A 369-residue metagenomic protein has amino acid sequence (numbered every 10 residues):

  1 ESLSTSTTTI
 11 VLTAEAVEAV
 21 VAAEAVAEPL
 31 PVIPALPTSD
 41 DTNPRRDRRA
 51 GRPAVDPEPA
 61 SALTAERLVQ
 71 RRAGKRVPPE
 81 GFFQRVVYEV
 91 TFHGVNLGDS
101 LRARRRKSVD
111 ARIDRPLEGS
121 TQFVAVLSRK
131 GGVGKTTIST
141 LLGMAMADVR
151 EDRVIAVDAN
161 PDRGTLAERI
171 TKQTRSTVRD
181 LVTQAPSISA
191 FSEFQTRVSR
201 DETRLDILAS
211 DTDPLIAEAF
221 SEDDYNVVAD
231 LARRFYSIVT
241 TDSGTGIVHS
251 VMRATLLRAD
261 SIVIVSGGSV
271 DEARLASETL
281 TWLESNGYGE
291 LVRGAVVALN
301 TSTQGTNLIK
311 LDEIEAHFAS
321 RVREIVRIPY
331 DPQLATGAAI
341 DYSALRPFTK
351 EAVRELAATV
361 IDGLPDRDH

Functional and structural regions predicted by a protein language model:
P29-A125: Extreme N-terminal, non-catalytic leader segments that precede Walker-type/kinase nucleotide-binding cores
I113-A145: Walker A (P-loop) phosphate-binding motif
A147-D206: Phosphate-binding loop that captures ATP/GTP phosphates
R200-V248: Phosphate-binding/switch loop-helix module in NTP-utilizing enzymes
R233-S237, H249-V270: Inter-motif core of Ras-like GTPase G domains
D242, T301-R346: Beta-strand-loop-alpha "switch" segments that mediate conformational coupling across diverse proteins
A276-V292, E315: Conserved C-terminal guanine-recognition region of P-loop GTPase G domains, centered on the G4
T336-H369: NTP-binding/hydrolysis catalytic cores, primarily Walker-type P-loop NTPases
